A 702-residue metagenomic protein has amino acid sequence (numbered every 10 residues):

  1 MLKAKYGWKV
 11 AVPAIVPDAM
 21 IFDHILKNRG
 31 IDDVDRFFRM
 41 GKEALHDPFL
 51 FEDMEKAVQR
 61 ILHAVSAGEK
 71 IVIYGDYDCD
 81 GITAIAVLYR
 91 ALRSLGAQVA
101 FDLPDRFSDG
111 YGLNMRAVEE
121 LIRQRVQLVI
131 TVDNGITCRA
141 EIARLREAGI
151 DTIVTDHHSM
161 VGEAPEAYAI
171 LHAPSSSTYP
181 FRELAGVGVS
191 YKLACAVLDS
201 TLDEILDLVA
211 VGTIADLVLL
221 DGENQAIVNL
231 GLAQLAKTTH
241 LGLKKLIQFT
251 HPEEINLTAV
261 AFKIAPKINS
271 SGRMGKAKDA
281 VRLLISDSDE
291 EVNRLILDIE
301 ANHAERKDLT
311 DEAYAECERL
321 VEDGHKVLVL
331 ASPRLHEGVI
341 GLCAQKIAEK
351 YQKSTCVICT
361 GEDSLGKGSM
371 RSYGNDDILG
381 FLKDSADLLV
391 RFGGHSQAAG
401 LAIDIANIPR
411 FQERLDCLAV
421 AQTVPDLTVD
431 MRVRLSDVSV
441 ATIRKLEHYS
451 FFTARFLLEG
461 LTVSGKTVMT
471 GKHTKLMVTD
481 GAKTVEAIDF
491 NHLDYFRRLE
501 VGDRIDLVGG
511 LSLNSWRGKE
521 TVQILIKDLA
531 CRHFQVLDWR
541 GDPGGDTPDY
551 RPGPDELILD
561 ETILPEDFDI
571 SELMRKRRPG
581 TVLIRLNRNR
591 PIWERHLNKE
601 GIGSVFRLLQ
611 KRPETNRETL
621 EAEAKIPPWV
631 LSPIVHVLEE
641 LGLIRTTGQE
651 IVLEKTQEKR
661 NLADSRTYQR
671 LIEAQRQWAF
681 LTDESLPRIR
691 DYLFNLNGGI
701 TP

Functional and structural regions predicted by a protein language model:
L2, W8-L128, A148, E166 (+2 more regions): Hydrophobic helix-and-loop "lid/oligomerization" segment in the mid-to-C-terminal part of catalytic domains
A4-Y6, H24, N28, R93 (+7 more regions): Acidic, two-metal ion nucleic-acid-processing modules in DNA metabolism proteins
Y74, Q127-N134, L557-T562: Acidic beta-strand-to-loop metal/phosphate-binding motif
D76-Y77, P104-R106, N134-G135, H157-M160 (+5 more regions): Short, ordered loop/turn segments at secondary-structure junctions
V87, A164-A215, G222, E572-K576 (+2 more regions): Short alpha-helices
V126, A148-D151, K576-T581: A short helix->loop->beta-strand "cap" motif at the edges of active sites that frequently abuts
V132-V187: Histidine/acidic-residue-rich, glycine-tolerant segments that coordinate divalent metal ions
A140-R144, L328, C343-K346, D569-L573: A short acidic, amphipathic alpha-helical/loop segment
